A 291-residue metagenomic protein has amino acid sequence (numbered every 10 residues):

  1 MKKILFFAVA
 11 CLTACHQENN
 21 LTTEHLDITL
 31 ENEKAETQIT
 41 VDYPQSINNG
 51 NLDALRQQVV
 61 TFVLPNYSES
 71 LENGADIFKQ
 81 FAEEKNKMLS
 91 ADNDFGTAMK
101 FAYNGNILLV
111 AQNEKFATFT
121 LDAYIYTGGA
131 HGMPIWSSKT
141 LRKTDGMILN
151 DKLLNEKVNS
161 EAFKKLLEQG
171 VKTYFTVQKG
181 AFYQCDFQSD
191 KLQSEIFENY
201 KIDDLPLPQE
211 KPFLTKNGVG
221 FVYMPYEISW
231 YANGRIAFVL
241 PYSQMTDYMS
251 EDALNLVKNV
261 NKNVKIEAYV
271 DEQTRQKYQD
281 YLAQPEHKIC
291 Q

Functional and structural regions predicted by a protein language model:
M1-F7: Sec-dependent signal peptide recognition, specifically the positively charged N-region followed immediately by
F7-A8, V63: Compositionally biased, low-structure terminal segments
L12-A14: C-terminal motif of bacterial Sec signal peptides marking the signal peptidase cleavage site
H16-Q291: Compositionally biased intrinsically disordered regions enriched in Thr/Gly
